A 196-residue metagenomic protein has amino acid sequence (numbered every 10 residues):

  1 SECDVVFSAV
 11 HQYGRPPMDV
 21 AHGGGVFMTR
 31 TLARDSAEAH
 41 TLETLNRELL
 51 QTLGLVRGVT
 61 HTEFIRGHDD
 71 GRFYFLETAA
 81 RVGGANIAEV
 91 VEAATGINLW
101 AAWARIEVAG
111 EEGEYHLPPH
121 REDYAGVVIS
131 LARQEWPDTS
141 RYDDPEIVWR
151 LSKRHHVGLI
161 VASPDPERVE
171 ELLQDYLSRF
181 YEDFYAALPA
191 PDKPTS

Functional and structural regions predicted by a protein language model:
S1-L32, H40-F73, A79-I87, Q134-E135: Phosphate-binding core of ATP-grasp and ATP-grasp-like enzymes
R15-P17, V26-T31, A94-I97, P145-R150 (+1 more regions): Short, low-complexity, polar/charged sequence segments that are solvent-exposed and flexible
G23-F27, V91-A94, E107, Y176 (+1 more regions): Short, charged/polar low-complexity linear motifs in solvent-exposed/disordered segments
H40-E48, I97-A109: Amphipathic alpha-helical segments that line or abut small-molecule/effector binding pockets and mediate allosteric
T52, I65-G67, E92, H116-H120: Short, conserved, surface-exposed binding loops centered on an aromatic residue
R81-A102: ATP-dependent carboxylate-activation loops
A102-S196: Peripheral (often C-terminal) accessory segments that flank ATP-dependent C-N-forming ligase machineries
